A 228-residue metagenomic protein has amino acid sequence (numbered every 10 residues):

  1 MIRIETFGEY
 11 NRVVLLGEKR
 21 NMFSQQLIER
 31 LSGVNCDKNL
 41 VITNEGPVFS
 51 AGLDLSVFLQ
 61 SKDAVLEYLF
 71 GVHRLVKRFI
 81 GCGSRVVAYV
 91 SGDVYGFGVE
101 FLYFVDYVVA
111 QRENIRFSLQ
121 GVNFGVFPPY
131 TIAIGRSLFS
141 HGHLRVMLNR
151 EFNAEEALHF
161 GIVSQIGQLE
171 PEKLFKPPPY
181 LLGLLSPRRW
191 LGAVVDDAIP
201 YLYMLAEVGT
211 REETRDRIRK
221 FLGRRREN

Functional and structural regions predicted by a protein language model:
M1-E45: Conserved CoA-thioester-binding segment of acyl-CoA-metabolizing enzymes
M1-F7, G17, F49, N153-A154 (+1 more regions): C-terminal alpha-helix plus adjacent terminal tail
E9-Y10, V34-L40, Q60-S61, C82-S84 (+2 more regions): Short glycine/proline-enriched coil/turn segments at helix->beta-strand junctions
V13, L31, I42, D54 (+6 more regions): Terminal peptide-recognition signature
R30, G71-G83: Catalytic-core regions built around general acid/base machinery
N44-L75: Glycine- (often His-adjacent) and acidic-residue-rich active-site loop that binds/positions the CoA thioester
P47-A51, Y95-G96, R116, G192: Short, active-site-adjacent cap segments at secondary-structure transitions
R78-G83, V87-F97, F101-L181: Crotonase-fold acyl-CoA enzyme core
